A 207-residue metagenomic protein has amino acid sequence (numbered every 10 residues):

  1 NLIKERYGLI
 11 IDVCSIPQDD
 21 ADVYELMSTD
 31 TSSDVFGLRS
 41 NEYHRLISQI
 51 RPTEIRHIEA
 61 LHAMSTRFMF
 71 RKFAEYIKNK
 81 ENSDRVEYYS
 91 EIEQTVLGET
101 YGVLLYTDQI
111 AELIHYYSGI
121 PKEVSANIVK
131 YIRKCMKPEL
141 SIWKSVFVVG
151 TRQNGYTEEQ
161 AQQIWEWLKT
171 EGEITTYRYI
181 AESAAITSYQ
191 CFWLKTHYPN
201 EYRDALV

Functional and structural regions predicted by a protein language model:
N1-V207: Noncatalytic, beta-rich nucleic-acid-contacting surfaces in large DNA/RNA-processing enzymes
